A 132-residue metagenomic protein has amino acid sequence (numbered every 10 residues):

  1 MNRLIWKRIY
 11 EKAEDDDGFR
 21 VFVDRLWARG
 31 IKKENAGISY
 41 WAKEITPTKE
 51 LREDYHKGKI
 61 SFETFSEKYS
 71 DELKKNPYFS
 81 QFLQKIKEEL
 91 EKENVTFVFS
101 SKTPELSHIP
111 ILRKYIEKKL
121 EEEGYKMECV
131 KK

Functional and structural regions predicted by a protein language model:
M1-K132: Residues lining hydrophobic/aromatic ligand-binding pockets adjacent to catalytic sites
